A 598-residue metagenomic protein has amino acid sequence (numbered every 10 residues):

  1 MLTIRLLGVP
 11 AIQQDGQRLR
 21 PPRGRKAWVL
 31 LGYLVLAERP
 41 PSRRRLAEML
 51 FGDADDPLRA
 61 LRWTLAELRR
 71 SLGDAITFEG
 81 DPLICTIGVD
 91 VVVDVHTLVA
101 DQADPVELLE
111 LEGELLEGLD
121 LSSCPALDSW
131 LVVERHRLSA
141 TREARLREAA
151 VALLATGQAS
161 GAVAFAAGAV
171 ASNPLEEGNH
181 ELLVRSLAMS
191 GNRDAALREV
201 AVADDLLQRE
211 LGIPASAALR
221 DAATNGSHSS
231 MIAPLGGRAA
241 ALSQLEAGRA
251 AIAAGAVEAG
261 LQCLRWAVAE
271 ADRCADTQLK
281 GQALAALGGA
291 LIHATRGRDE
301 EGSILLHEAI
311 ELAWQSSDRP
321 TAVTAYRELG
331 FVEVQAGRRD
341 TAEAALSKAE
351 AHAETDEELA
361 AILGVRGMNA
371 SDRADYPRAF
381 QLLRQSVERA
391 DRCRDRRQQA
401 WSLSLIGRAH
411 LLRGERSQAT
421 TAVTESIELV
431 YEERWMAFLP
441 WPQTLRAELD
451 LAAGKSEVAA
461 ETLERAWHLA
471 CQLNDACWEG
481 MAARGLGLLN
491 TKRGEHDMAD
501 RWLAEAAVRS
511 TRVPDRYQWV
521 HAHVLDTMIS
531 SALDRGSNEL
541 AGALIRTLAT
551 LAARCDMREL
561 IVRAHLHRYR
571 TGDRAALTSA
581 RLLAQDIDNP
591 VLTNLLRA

Functional and structural regions predicted by a protein language model:
L2, Q17-W28, G32, L36 (+6 more regions): Intrinsically disordered, charged and Pro/Gly-enriched terminal/linker segments that flank large helical-solenoid
L2-V9, G118, S160, A171-L182 (+3 more regions): C-terminal non-catalytic interaction modules
P57, W130, E134-R137, T141 (+16 more regions): Structural signature of alpha-solenoid helical repeat junctions
E107-L108, E112, A162, A169 (+21 more regions): Tetratricopeptide repeat
L115-E117, V163, G168-A171, D204-D205 (+9 more regions): Amphipathic alpha-helical segments of tetratricopeptide repeats
L131, R137-L138, A155, A171-S172 (+17 more regions): Short coil/turn linker motifs that delimit alpha-helical repeat modules in TPR/alpha-solenoid proteins
V151, V184-M189, A223-H228, L242-G255 (+9 more regions): Tandem amphipathic alpha-helical repeat scaffolds
H410-A598: Helix-coil-helix junctions within alpha-helical repeat/solenoid scaffolds
